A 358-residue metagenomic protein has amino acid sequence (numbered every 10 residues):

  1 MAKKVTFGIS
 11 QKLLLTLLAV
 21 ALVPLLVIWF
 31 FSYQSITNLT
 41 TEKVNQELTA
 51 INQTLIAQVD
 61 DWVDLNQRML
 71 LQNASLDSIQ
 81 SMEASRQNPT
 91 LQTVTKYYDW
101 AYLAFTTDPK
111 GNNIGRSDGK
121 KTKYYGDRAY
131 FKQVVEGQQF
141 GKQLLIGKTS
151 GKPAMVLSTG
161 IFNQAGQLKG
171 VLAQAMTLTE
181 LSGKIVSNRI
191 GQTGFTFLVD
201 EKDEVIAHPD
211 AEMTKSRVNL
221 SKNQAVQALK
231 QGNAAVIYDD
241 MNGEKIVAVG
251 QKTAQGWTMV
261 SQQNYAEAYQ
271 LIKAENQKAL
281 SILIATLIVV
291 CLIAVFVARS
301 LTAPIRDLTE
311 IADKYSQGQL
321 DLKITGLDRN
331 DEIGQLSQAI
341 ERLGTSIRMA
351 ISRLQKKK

Functional and structural regions predicted by a protein language model:
K3-N38: Extreme N-terminal signal-anchor transmembrane helix of membrane signaling/transducer proteins, especially in bacteria
L14-L15, S32-W62, I79, E83 (+4 more regions): Juxtamembrane interface helices immediately C-terminal to a transmembrane segment
L14-L22, V260, Y265-A312, S316: Cytoplasm-proximal transmembrane signaling helix
T49-P89, T93, T107-K121, A211: Extracellular/periplasmic ligand-binding regions of membrane signal-transduction receptors
T95-F105, K110-N188, F195, D239-N242: Extracytoplasmic/periplasmic ligand-binding sensor regions of membrane-associated signaling proteins
F162-L172, T253-M259, L320: Short hydrophobic/glycine-rich mini-motifs in sensory/regulatory modules that couple input to downstream signaling
M213-K278: Extracellular/periplasmic juxtamembrane segments that couple receptor/chemosensory ectodomains to their
S300-Y315, Q319-T345, A350-L354: HAMP signal relay modules and closely related sensory coiled-coil linkers that couple transmembrane inputs to cytosolic
